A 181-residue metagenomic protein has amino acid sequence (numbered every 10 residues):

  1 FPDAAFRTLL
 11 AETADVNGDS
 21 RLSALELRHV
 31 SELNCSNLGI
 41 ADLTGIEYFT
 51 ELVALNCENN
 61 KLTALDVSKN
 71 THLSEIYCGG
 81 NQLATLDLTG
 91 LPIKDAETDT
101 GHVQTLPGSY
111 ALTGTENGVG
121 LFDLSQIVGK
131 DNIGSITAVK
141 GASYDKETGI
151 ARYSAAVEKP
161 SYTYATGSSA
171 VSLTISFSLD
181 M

Functional and structural regions predicted by a protein language model:
F1-T50, G90-D95, D99-M181: N-terminal capping/linker segments that flank leucine-rich repeat
V30, L52, L62, L73-S74 (+2 more regions): Conserved hydrophobic position(s) of the canonical leucine-rich repeat
N34, T44-E47, N56, D66 (+2 more regions): Extracellular beta-strand solenoid repeats
L38-A41, N60-A64, Q82-A84: Canonical position 11/12 of the leucine-rich repeat
A64, T85, S172-S176: Well-ordered beta-strand positions in beta-sheet-rich domains
